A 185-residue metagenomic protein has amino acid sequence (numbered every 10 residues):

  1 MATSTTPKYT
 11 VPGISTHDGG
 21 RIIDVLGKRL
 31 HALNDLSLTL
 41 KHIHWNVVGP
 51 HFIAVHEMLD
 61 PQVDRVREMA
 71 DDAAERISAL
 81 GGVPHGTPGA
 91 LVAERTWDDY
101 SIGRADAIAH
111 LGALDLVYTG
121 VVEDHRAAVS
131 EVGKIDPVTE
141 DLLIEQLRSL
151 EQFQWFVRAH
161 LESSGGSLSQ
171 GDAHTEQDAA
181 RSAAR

Functional and structural regions predicted by a protein language model:
M1-R185: Iron-associated oxidoreductase/ferritin-like identity signal
